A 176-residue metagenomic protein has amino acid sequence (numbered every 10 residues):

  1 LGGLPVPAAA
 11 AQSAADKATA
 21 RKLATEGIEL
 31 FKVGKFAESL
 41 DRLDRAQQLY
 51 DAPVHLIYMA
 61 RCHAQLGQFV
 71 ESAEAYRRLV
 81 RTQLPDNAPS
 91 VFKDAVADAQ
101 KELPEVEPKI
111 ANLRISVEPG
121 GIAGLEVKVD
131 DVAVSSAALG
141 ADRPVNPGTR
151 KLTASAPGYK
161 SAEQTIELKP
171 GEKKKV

Functional and structural regions predicted by a protein language model:
L1-V176: Acidic, Pro/Ser/Gly/Ala-rich intrinsically disordered segments
